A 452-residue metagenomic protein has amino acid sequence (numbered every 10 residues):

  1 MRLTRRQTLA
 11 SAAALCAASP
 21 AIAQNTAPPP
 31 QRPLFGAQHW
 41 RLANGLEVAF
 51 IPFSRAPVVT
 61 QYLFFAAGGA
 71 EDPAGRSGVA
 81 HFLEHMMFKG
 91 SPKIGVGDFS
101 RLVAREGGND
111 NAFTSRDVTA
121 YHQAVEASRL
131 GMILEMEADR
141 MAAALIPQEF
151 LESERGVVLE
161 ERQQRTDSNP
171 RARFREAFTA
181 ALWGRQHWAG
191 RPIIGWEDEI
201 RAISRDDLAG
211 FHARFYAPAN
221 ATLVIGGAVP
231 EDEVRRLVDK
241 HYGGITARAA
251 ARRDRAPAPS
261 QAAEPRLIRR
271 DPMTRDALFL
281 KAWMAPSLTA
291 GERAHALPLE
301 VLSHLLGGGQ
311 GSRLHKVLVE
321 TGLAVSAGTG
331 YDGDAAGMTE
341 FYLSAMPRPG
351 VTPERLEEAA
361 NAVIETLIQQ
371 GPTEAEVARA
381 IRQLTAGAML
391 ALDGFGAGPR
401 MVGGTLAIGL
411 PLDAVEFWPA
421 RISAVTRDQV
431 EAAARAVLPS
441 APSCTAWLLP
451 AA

Functional and structural regions predicted by a protein language model:
R2, Q7-Q24: N-terminal export signals
Q24-P30: Cleaved targeting-peptide boundary
R32-T60: Mature N-terminal segment immediately following signal peptide/propeptide cleavage in secreted/periplasmic
I51, A56-A80, V96-M141, R171-D198 (+4 more regions): M16 family metallopeptidases and their MPP-like homologs
S77-S91: Active-site SXXK
M87-P92, A104, G108, E135-I146 (+11 more regions): Sec-exported extracytoplasmic/periplasmic mature domains
R185, A189, I193, P218 (+2 more regions): An aromatic/glycine/proline-enriched structural segment found at the starts of mature extracellular/organellar domains
